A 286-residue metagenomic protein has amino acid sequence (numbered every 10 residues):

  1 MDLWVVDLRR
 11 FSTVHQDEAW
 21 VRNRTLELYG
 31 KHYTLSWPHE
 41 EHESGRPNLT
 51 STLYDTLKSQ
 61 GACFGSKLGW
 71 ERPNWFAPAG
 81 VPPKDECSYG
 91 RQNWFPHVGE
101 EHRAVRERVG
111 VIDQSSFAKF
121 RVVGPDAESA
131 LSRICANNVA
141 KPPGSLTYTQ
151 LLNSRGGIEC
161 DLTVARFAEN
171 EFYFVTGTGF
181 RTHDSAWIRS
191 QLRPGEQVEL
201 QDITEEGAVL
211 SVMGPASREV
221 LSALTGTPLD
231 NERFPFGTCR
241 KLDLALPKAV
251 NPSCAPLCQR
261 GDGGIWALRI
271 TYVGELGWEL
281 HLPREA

Functional and structural regions predicted by a protein language model:
D2-C258, D262-A286: Glycine/proline-enriched, intrinsically flexible loops and inter-domain linkers
